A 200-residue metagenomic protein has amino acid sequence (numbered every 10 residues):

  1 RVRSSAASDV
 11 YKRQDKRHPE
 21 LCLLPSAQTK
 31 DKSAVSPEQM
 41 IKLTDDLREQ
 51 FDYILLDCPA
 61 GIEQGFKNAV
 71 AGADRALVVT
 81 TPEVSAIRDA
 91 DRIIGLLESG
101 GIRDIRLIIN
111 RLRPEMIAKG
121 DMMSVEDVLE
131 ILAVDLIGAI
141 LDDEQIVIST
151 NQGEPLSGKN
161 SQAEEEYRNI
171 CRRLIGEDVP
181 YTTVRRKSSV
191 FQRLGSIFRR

Functional and structural regions predicted by a protein language model:
R1-A7, Y11: Single conserved hydrophobic/aromatic residue that forms the stacking wall/gate of nucleotide- or nucleobase-binding
D9, D15-H18, C22-C58: Cytosolic-facing regulatory segments adjacent to core modules
K30-K32, V147-T150: A short acidic, helix-capping loop that chelates divalent metal ions and anchors anionic groups
D31-A34, E115-I117, S157-G158: A generic structural signal for short coil/turn motifs at secondary-structure boundaries
E38, K42, D46-E49, Y53-D142 (+1 more regions): Conserved catalytic-core segment of NTP-binding enzymes
Q152-A163: C-terminal boundary of histidine-terminating zinc-finger modules
A163-R172: Short, amphipathic alpha-helical "lid/cap" segments that border enzyme active or binding sites
R173-L174, D178-R200: P-loop NTP-binding site
